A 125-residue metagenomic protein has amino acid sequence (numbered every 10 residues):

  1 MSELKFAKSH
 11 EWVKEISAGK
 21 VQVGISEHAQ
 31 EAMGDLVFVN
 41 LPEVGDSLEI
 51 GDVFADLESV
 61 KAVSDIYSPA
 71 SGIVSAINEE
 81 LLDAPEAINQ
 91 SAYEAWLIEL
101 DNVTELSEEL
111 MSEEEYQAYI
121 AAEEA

Functional and structural regions predicted by a protein language model:
M1-I50, Q90-T104, E108-A125: Acidic, low-complexity mobile loops and tails
M1-L4, I66-A70: Short, glycine/small-residue-enriched coil/turn segments at secondary-structure junctions
I16-A18, V63, I77-A84, E105-S107: Short, conserved beta-turn/loop elements at beta-strand boundaries and strand-helix junctions
S47, D65, S71-I73: Beta-solenoid/beta-rich acyl/carboxylate-transfer cores
L48, F54-A55, S75: Generic structural signal for buried aliphatic residues
E58-Y67, A84-A87: Short, Lys/Arg- and Gly-enriched loop/turn segments at beta-strand edges
